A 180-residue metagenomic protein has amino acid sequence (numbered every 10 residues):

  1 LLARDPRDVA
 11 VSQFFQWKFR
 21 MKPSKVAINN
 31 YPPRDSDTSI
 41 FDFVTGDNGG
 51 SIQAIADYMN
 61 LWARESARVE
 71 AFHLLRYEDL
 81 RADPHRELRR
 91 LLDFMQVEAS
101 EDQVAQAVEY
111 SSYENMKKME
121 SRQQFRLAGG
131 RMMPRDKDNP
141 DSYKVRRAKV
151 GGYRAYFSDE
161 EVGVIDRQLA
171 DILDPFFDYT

Functional and structural regions predicted by a protein language model:
L1, H73-L75: Hydrophobic/aromatic beta-strand patches that form the interior of the parallel beta-sheet core in alpha/beta enzyme
L1-F14, L91, I165: Conserved phosphate-donor/acceptor-positioning beta-strand/loop module used by diverse small-molecule
R7-S12, K18-F19, A82-P84: Short catalytic/ligand-binding loop motif for oxyanion handling, primarily in non-cytosolic enzymes, centered on
W17-I28: A short alpha->loop->secondary-structure connector
N30-G46: Conserved cytochrome P450 catalytic core segment spanning the I/J/K helices
F41-G49, I55-S66, E70, D93-T180: PAPS-dependent sulfotransferases, especially Golgi type II membrane carbohydrate sulfotransferases
R76-L80: G-domain G4 guanine-recognition motif of GTPases
